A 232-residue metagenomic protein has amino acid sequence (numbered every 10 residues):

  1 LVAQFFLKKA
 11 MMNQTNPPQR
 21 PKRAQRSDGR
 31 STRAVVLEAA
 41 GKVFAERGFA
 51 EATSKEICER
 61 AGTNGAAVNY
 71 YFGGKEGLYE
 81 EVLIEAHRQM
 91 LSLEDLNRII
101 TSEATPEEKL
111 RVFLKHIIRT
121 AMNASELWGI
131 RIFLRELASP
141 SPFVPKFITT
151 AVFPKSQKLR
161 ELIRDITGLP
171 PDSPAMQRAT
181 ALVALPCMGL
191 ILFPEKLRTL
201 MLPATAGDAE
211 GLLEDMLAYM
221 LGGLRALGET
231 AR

Functional and structural regions predicted by a protein language model:
L1-S31, K42, T230-R232: N-terminal intrinsically disordered/low-complexity leader segments
T32-G41, I57, V82-M90, L159: Generic hydrophobic, amphipathic alpha-helix propensity
V35, V43-G77, E81: Helix-turn-helix
M90-N97, T101, I118-Q157, A204-E210: Short secondary-structure transition hinges
D95-L127, S173-V183: Hydrophobic alpha-helical connector segments
I117, I130-L137, T180-C187, M216 (+1 more regions): Short alpha-helical scaffolding segments that buttress acidic/His motifs in well-ordered protein cores
P145-F153, L162-L217, L227-R232: Hydrophobic/aromatic-rich alpha-helical bundle segments in the mid-to-C-terminal region
